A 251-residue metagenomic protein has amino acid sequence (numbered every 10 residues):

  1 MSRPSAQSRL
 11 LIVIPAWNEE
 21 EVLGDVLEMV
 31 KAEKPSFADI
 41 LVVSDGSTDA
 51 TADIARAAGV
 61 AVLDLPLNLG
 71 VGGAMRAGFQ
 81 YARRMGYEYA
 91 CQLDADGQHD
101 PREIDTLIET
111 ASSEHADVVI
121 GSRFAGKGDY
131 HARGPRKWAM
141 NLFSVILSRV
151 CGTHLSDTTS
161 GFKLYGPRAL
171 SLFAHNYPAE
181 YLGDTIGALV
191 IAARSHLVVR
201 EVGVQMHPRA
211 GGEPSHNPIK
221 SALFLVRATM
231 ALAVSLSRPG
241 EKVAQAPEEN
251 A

Functional and structural regions predicted by a protein language model:
M1-M29: N-proximal low-complexity "stem/linker" segments adjacent to membrane-targeting elements
L11-P15, V42, D64: Short hydrophobic beta-strand elements that form part of the catalytic alpha/beta core underpinning NDP-sugar/donor
E19-V22, S47, D100: Donor nucleotide-sugar binding loop of glycosyltransferases
E28-F37: Short, acidic, metal-binding catalytic loop of nucleotide-sugar glycosyltransferases
S44-A52, G97: A conserved acidic beta->alpha catalytic loop
L65-R84, Y89, P101-L182, P208-V226 (+1 more regions): Acceptor/aglycone-binding surface of glycosyltransferases and processive sugar-polymer synthases
T153-H154, Y177-E180, L189-H207: Catalytic donor-sugar/metal-binding loop of nucleotide-sugar-dependent glycosyltransferases
